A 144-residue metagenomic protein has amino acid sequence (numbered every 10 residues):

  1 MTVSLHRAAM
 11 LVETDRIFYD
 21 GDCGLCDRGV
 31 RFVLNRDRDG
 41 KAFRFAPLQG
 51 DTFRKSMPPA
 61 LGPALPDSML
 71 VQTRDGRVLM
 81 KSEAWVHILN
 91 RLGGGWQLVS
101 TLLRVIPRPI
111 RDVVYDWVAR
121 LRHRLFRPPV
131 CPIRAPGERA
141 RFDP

Functional and structural regions predicted by a protein language model:
M1-E13, I133-P136, R141-P144: Short, intrinsically disordered terminal tails adjacent to the first/last structured region
S4-D39: Local sequence-structure signature of Cys/Sec-based thiol-disulfide redox active-site neighborhoods
R16, K41-F43, A140: Short non-domain terminal segments
D20-G21, P47, V105: Conserved residues at beta->alpha junctions
G40-R54: Thiol-based oxidoreductase modules, predominantly thioredoxin-like and allied folds used for disulfide exchange
G50-P144: Thiol/selenol-based redox catalytic cores and closely related redox-interacting motifs
